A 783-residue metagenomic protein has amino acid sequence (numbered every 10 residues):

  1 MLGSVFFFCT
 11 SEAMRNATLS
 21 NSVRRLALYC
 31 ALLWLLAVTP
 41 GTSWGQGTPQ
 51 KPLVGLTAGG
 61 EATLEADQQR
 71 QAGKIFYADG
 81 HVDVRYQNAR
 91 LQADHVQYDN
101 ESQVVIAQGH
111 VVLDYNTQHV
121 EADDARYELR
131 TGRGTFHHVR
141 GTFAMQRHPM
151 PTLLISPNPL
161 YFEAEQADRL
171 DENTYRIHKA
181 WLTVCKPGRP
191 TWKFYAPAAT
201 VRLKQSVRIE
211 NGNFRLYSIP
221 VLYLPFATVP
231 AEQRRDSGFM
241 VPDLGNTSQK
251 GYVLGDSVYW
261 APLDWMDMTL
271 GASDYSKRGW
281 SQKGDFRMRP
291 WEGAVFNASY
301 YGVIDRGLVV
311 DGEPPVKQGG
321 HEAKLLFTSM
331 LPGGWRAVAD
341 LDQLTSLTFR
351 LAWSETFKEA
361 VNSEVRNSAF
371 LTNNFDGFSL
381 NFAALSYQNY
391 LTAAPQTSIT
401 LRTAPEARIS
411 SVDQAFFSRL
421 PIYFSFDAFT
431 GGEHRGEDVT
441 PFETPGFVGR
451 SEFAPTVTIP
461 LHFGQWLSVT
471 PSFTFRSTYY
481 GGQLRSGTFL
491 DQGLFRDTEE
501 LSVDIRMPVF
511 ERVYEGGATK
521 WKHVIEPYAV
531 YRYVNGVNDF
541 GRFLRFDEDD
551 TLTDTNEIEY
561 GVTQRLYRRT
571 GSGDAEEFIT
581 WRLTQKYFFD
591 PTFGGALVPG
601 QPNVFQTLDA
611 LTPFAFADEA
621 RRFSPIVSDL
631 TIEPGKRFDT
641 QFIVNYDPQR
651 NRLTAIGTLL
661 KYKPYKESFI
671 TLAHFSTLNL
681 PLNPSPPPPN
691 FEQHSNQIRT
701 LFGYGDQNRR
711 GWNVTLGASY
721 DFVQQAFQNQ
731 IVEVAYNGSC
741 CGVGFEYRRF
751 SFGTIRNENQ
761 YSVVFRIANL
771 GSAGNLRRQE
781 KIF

Functional and structural regions predicted by a protein language model:
G3-C9: Hydrophobic alpha-helical signal peptides and transmembrane signal-/tail-anchor segments that drive secretory-pathway
S4, S22, L36-A37, L53 (+1 more regions): Detector for intrinsically disordered, low-structure N-terminal pre-sequences
C9-C30: Bacterial N-terminal signal peptides that target proteins for export
A27-P40: Bacterial N-terminal signal peptides
G41-G45: Sec/Tat signal peptide C-region and signal peptidase I cleavage site
Q46-T183: Charged (often Lys/Glu-rich) extended helix/loop segments that serve as interaction or gating elements
Q118, D124-L182, P187-P197, R202-L203 (+1 more regions): Outer-membrane beta-barrel proteins and related beta-barrel translocases across Gram-negative bacteria
